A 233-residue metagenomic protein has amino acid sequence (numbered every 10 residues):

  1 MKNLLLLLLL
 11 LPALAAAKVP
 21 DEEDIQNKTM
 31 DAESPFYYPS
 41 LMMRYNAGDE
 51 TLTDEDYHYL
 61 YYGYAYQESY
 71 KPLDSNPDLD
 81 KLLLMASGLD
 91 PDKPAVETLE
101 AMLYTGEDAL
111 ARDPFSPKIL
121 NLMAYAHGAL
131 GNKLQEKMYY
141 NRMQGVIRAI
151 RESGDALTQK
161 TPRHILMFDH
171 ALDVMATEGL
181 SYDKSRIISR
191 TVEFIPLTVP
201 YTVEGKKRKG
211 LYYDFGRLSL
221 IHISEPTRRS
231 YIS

Functional and structural regions predicted by a protein language model:
L8-A17: Hydrophobic h-region of N-terminal signal peptides that target proteins for export in Gram-negative bacteria
T29-P39, T51-H58, D90-L103: Helix-turn-helix repeat elements of alpha-solenoid scaffolds
P35-S40, T53-G88, K118: Amphipathic alpha-helical repeat scaffolds of TPR domains
D108-A111, G145: Conserved structural position within tetratricopeptide repeats
P117-K118, G145-T158: Boundary/linker segments of alpha-helical solenoid repeat arrays
G128, K133-R148: TPR/TPR-like (Sel1-like) alpha-helical repeat modules
I221-H222, P226-S233: Single conserved hydrophobic/aromatic residue that forms the stacking wall/gate of nucleotide- or nucleobase-binding
